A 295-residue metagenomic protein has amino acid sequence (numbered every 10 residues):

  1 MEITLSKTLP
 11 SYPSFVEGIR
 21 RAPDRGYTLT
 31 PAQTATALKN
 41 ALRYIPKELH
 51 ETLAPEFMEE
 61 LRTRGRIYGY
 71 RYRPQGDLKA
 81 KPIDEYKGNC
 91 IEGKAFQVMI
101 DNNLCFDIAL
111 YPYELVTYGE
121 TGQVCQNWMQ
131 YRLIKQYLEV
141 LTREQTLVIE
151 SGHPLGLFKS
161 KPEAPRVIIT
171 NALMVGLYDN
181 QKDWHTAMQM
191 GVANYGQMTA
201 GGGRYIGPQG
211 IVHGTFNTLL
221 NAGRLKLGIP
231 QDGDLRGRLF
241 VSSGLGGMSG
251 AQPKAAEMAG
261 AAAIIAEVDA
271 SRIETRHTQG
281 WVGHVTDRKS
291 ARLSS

Functional and structural regions predicted by a protein language model:
M1-P208: Long, compositionally biased, glycine/small-hydrophobic-enriched stretches that function as flexible linkers, tethers
L29, V268, T286-R288: Short coil/turn linker and secondary-structure boundary residues
L53, Q126, Q130-Y137, P165 (+5 more regions): General structural feature for long, well-ordered alpha-helical segments within catalytic domains of soluble enzymes
I134-L141, L219-K226, S295: Hydrophobic, Leu/Ile/Phe/Ala-enriched alpha-helical segments that form helix-helix packing faces
Q189-G280: Hydrophobic, well-ordered beta-alpha structural blocks that scaffold small-molecule cofactor pockets
W281-V285: Short, hinge-like loop/turn segments at secondary-structure boundaries
K289-S295: Conserved small/polar residues in nucleotide/adenosyl-binding loops
